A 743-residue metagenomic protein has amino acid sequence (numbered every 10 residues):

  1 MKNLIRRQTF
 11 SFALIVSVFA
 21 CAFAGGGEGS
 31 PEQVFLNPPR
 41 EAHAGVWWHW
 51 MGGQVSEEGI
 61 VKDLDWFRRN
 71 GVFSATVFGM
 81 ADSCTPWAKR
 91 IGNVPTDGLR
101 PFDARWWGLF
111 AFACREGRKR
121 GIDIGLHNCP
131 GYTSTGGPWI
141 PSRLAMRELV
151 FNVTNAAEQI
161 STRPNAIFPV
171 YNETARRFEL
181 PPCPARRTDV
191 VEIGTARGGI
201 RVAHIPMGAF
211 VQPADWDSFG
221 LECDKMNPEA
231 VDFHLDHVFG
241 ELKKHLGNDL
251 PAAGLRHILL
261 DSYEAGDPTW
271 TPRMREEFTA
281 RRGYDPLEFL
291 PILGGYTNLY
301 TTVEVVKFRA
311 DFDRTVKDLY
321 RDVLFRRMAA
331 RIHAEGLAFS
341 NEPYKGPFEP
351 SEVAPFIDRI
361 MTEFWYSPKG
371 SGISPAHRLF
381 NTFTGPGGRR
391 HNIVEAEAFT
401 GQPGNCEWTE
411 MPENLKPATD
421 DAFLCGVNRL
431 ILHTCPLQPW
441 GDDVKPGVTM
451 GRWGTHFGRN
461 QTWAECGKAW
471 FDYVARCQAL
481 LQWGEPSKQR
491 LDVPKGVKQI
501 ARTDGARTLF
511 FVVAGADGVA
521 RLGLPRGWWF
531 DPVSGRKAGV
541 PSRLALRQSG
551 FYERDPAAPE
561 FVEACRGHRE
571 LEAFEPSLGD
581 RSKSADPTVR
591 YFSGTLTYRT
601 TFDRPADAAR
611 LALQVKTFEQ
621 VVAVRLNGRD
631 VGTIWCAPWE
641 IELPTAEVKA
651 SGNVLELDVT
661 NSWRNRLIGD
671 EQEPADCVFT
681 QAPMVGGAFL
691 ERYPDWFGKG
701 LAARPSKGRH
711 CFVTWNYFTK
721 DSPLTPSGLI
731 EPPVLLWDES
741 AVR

Functional and structural regions predicted by a protein language model:
K2-F12: Bacterial N-terminal signal peptides that target proteins for export
S11-A22: Bacterial N-terminal signal peptides
G27-S74: Mature N-terminal segment immediately following signal peptide/propeptide cleavage in secreted/periplasmic
A44, I60-V61, S74-A75, G98-Y132 (+9 more regions): Carbohydrate-binding surfaces of carbohydrate-active enzymes
M80-G199, A209-F219, C223: Acidic/aromatic-lined carbohydrate-recognition and catalytic surfaces of CAZymes acting on diverse glycans
Y132-T135, W139-S142, V153-A157, T162-L180 (+4 more regions): An acidic-aromatic loop/edge-strand motif
R176-L246, G535-A558, K649-G652: Extended acidic/polar, glycine-enriched regions that form or flank non-catalytic beta-rich accessory modules
F602-R604, A608-N627, L655-V659: Aromatic-lined ligand-binding clefts that engage carbohydrates, nucleic acids, or primary amines
